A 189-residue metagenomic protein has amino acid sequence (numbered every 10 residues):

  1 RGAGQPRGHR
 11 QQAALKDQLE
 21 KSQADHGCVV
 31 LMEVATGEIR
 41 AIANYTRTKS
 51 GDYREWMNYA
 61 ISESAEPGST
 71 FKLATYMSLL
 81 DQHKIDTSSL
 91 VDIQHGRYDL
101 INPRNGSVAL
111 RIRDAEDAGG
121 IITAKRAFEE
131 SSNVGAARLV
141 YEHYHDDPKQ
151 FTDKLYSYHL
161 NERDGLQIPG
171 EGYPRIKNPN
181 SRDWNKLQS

Functional and structural regions predicted by a protein language model:
R1-C28, T48-G51: Extracytoplasmic/periplasmic proteins that interact with beta-lactams or build/remodel peptidoglycan
Q5, G27-A65, M77-S189: Beta-lactam-recognizing serine transpeptidase/beta-lactamase-like catalytic domain environment
